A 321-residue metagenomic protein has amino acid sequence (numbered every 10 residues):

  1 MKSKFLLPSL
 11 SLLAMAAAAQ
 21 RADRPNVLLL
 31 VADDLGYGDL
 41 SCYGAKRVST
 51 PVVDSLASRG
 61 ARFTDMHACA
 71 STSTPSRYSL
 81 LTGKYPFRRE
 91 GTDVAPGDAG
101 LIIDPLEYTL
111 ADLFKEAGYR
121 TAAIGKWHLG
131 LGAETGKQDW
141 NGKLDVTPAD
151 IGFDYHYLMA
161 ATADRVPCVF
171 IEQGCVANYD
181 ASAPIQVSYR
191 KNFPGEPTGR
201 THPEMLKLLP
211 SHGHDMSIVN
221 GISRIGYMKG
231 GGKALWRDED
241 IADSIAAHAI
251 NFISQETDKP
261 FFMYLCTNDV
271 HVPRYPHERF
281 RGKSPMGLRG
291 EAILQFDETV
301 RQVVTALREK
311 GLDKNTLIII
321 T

Functional and structural regions predicted by a protein language model:
K2, A17-T321: Formylglycine-dependent sulfatase
K4-M15: Sec-dependent N-terminal signal peptides
